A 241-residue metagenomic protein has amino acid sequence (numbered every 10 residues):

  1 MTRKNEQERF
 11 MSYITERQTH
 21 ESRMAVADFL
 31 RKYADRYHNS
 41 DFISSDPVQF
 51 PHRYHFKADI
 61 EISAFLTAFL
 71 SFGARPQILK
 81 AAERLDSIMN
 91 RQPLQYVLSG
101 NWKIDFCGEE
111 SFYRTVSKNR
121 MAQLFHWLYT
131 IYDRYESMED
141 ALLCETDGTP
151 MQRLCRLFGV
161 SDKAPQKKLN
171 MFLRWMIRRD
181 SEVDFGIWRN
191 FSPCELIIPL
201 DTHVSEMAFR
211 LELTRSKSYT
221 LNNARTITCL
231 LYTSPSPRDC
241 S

Functional and structural regions predicted by a protein language model:
K4-N5: Polybasic, lysine-rich low-complexity intrinsically disordered segments
Y13-N90, L98, I104-F112: N-terminal, charged low-complexity regulatory/assembly segments
D28-S44, S87, M121-D133, N222 (+1 more regions): Terminal-appendage/accessory-domain detector
E61-L66, A81, R153, H203-M207 (+1 more regions): A general alpha-helix detector
S71-A74, E83-N90, Y129, D133 (+2 more regions): Hydrophobic/aromatic-lined pockets within catalytic cores
L94-I187, P193-P199: Alpha-helical ds-nucleic-acid-binding substructure associated with the helix-hairpin-helix region of base-excision DNA
R174, R178-L231: An amphipathic alpha-helical core segment
Y232-S241: Single conserved hydrophobic/aromatic residue that forms the stacking wall/gate of nucleotide- or nucleobase-binding
